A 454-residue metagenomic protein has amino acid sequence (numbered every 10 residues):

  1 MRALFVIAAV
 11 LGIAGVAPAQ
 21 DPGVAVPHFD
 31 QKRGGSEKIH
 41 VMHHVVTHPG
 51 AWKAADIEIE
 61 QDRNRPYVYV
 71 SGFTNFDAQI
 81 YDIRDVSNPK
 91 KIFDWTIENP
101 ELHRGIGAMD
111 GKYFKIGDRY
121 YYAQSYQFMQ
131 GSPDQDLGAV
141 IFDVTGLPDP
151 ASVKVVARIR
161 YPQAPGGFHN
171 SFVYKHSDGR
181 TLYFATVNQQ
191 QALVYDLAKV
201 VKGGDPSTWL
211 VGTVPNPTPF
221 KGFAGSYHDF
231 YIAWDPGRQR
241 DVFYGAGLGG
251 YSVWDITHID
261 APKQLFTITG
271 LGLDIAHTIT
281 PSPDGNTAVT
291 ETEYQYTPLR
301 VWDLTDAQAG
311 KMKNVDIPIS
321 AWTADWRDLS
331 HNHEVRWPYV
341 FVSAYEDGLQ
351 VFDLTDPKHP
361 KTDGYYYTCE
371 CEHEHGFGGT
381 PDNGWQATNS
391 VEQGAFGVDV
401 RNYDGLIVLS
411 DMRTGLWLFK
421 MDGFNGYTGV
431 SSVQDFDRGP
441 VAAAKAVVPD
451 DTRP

Functional and structural regions predicted by a protein language model:
L4-A14: Bacterial N-terminal signal peptides
G15-A19: Sec/Tat signal peptide C-region and signal peptidase I cleavage site
Q20-P454: Feature marking well-ordered beta-strand scaffolds used for ligand recognition
